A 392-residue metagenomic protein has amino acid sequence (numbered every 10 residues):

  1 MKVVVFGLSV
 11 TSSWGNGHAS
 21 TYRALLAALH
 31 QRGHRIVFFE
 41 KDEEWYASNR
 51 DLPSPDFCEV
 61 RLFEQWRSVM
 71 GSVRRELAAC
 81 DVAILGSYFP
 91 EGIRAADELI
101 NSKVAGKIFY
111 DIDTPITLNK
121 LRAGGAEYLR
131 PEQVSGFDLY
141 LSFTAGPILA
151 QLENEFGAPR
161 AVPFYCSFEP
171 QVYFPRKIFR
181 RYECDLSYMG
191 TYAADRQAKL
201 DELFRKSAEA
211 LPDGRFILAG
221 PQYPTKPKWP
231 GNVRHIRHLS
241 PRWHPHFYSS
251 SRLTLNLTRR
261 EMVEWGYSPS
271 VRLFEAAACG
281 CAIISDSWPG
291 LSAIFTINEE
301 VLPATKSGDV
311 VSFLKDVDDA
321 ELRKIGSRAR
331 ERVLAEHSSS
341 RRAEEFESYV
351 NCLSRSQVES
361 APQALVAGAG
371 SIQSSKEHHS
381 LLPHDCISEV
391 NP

Functional and structural regions predicted by a protein language model:
M1-V3: Extreme N-terminal starter segment of soluble prokaryotic enzymes
G7, G15, A19-A27, R32 (+3 more regions): Extended catalytic core of nucleotide-activated donor transferases of GT-like folds
G7-G15, T21-A24, F38-F63, W229-S354 (+1 more regions): Catalytic binding pocket for nucleotide-activated donors in carbohydrate/polymer assembly enzymes
T21, A27, E169-L253, V263: Conserved catalytic-core segment of nucleotide-activated headgroup transferases in glycan assembly
R35-V37, K107, A161, G214-F216 (+1 more regions): Hydrophobic anchor at the start of a short beta-strand that flanks the dinucleotide cofactor-binding loop
F164-S167: Carbohydrate-associated surface elements
S339-N391: C-terminal alpha-helical cap of glycosyltransferases
